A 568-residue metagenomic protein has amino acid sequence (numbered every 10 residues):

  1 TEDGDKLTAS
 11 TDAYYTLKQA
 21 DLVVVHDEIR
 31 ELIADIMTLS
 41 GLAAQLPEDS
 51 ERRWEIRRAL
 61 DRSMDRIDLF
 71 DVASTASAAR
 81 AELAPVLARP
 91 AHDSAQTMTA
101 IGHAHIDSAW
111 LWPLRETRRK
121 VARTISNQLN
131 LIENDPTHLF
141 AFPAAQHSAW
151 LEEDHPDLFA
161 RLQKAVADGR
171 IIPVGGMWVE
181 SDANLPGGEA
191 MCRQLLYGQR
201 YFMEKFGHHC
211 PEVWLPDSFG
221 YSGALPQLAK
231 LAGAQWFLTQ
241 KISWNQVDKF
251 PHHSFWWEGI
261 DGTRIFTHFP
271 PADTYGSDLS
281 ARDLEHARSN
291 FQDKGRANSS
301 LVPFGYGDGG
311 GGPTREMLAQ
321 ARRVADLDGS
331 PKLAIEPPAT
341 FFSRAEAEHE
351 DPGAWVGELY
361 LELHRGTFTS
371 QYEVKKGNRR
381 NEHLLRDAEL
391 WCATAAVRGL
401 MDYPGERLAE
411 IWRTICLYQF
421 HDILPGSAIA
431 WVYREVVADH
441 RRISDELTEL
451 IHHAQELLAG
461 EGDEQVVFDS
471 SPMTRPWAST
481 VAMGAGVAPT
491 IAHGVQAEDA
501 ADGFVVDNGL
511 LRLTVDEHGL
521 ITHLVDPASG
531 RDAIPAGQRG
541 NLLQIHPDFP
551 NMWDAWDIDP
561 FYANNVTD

Functional and structural regions predicted by a protein language model:
T1-L69, S74, D93, T97 (+4 more regions): Active-site and substrate-binding clefts of carbohydrate-active enzymes
A73-R89, Q146, E152, Q199 (+4 more regions): Gly/Pro-rich turn-and-neighbor structural signature
A84-T99, R123-D135, W150-P211, G220-L231 (+2 more regions): Catalytic alpha-helical scaffold of carbohydrate-active enzymes acting on polysaccharides/glycoconjugates
A104-P113, P143, V179: Acidic/histidine-rich, surface-exposed loop or edge segments in extracytoplasmic proteins
D107, L111-I125: Fold-level signature of zinc-dependent metallopeptidase catalytic domains
A144-W150, E180-D182, C210-G220, S243 (+4 more regions): Conserved short loop/turn motifs at secondary-structure junctions
A183-Y201, P271-Q292, A563: Alpha-helical scaffold elements lining the catalytic groove of polysaccharide deacetylases
G405-A409, L417-D568: Catalytic and substrate-binding regions of extracellular carbohydrate-active enzymes, especially polysaccharide lyases
